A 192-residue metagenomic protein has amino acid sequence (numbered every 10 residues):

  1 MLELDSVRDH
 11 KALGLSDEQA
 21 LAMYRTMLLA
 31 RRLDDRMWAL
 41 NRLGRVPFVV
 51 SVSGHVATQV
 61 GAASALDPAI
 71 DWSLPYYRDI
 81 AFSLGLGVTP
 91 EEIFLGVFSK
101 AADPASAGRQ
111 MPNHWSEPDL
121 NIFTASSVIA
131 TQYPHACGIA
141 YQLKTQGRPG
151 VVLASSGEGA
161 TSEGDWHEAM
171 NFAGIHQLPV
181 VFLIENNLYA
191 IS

Functional and structural regions predicted by a protein language model:
M1-P47: Cofactor-/ligand-binding subdomain signature composed of acidic, glycine-rich, tryptophan-containing flexible loops
D35, A39-H176: Cofactor-binding active-site loop characterized by glycine-rich and histidine/acidic residues
G157, I184-E185: Active-site flanking residues adjacent to catalytic metal/cofactor-binding acidic residues
P179-F182: Short, proline-centered helix/strand-breaking motifs
E185-S192: Thiamine diphosphate
